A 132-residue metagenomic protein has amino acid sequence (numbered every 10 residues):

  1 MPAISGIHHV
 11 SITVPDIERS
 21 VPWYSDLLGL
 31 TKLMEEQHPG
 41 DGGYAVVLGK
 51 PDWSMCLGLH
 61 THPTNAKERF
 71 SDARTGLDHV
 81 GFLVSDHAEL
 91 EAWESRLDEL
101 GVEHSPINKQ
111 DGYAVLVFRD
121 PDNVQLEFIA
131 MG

Functional and structural regions predicted by a protein language model:
M1-R19, L77-F82, G132: N-terminal beta-strand motif that seeds the catalytic metal site of vicinal oxygen chelate
P2-A3, Y44, E94-G132: Vicinal oxygen chelate
T13-C56: Core segments of cupin and vicinal oxygen chelate
R19, A88-A92: Short, conserved charged micro-motifs
M34, G43-Y44, T64-R69, H104: A short, acidic/glycine-rich surface segment
L57-H60, E127: Conserved beta-strand in the GNAT
L59, F70-A73, D78: Helix-adjacent hinge/juxtasegments
